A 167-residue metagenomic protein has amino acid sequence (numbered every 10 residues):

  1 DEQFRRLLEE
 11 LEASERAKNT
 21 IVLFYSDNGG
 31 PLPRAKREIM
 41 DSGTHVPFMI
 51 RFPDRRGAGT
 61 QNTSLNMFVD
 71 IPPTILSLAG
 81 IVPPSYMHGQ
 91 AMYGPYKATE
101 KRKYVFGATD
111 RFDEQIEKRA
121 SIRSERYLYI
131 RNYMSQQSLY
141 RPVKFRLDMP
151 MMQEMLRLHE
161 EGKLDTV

Functional and structural regions predicted by a protein language model:
D1: Active-site-proximal segments of metal-dependent phosphoesterases and phosphodiesterases across multiple
R5-A13, A35-K103, A120, R131: Substrate-binding rim/cap in mid-to-C-terminal beta-strand-loop elements of soluble/periplasmic
R16-V22, K101-R102, S124-Y127: Loop/turn elements at helix/coil->beta-strand transitions in domains of secreted/extracellular proteins
I21-Y25, F48-I50, V105-G107, L128-R131: Structural recognition of the beta-strand scaffold that forms the well-ordered cores of secreted hydrolase catalytic
N28-G29: Active-site metal-binding loops of divalent metal-dependent hydrolases
L32-A35, E114-I116: A short, acidic/glycine-rich surface segment
M40-D41, F112-V167: C-terminal, low-complexity/hydrophilic appendages and adjacent surface loops of extracellular/periplasmic anionic
